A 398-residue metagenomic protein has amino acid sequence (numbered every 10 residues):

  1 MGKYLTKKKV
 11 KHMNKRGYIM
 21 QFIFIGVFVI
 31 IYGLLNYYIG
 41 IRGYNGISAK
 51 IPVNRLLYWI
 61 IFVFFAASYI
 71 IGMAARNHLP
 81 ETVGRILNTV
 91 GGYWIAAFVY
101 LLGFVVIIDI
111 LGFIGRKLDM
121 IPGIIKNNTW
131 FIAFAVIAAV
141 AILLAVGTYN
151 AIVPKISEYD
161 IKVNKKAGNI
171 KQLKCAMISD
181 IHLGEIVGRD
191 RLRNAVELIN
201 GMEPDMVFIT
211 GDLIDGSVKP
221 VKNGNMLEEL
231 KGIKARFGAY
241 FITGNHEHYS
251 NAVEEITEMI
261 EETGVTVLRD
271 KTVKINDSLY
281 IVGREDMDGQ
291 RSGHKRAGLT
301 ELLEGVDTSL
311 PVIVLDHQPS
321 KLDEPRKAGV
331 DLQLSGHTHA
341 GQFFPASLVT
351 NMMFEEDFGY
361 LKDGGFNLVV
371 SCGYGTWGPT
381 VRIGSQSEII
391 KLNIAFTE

Functional and structural regions predicted by a protein language model:
G2-I152: Non-catalytic terminal accessory segments
Y32, Y37, Y100, Y159 (+2 more regions): Aromatic side chains
V90-G103, P154, I214, R284 (+2 more regions): Long, contiguous hydrophobic alpha-helical segments, chiefly transmembrane helices and signal peptides
V153-K166: Alpha-helical transmembrane signal-anchor/signal-peptide segments
K165-E398: Soluble catalytic domains of enzymes that build or remodel membrane lipids, polysaccharides, and related
